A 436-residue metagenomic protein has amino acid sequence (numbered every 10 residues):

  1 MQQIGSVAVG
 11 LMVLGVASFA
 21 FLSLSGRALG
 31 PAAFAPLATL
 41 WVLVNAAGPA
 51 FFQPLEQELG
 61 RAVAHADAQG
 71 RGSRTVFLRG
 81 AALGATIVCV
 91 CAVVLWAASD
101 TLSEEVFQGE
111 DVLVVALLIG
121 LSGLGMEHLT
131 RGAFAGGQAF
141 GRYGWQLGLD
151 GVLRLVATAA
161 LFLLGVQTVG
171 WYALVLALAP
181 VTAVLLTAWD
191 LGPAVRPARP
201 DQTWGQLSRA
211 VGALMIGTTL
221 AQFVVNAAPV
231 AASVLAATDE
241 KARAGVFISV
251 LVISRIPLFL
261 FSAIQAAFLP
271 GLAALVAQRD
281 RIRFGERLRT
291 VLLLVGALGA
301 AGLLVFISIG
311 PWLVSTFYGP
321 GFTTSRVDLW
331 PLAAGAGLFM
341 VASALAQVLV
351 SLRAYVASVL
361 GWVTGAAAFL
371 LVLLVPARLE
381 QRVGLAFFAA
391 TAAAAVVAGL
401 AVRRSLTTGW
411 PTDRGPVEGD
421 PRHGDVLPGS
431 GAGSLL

Functional and structural regions predicted by a protein language model:
Q2-L14, S18, L40, F52-D100 (+2 more regions): Membrane-water interface segments that mark the loop-to-transmembrane alpha-helix transition
Q2-S18, L149-D150, R154, Y172-T187 (+2 more regions): Transmembrane helical elements of multi-pass membrane transporters/channels
P31-V42, V114, K241-I256, R326-L329: Small-residue hotspots at the loop-to-helix junctions and early N-terminal turns of transmembrane alpha-helices
F51-A68, V250-S254, L258-R279, S351: Helix-loop junctions and terminal segments of transmembrane helices in multi-pass membrane transport/translocation
S99-L117, K241-A242, I307-G337: Interfacial segments at transmembrane-helix termini and the short loops linking adjacent helices
D111-V115, G144-P193, T364-A368, Q381-S405: Hydrophobic alpha-helical transmembrane segments
G123-W145, D328-G361: Membrane-interface junctions at transmembrane-helix termini in multi-pass inner-membrane proteins
G141-W145, Q167-L176, L185-V225, R279-I282 (+1 more regions): Interhelical loop/hinge segments that connect adjacent transmembrane helices in multipass membrane
